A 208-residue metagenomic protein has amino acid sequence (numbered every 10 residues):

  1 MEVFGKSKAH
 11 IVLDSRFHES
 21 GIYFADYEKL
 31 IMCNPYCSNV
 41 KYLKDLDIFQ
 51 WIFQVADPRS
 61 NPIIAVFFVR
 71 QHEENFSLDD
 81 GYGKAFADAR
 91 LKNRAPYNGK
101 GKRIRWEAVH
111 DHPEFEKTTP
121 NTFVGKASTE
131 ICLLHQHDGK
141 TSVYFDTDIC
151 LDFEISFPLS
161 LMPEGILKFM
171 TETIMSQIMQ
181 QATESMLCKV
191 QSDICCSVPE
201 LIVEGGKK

Functional and structural regions predicted by a protein language model:
M1-L78, Y82: Hydrophobic ligand-binding cavity/cleft-lining segments
M32-C37, V124-A127, I149-L151, L159 (+3 more regions): Domain-wide signal for the mature, well-folded portions of proteins, strongly enriched in nucleus-encoded organellar
Y42-L43, G81-F86, H137, I174-T183: Short C-terminal domain-edge/linker segments immediately following a structured domain
V66-G101, C195-K207: Extended interaction regions within the primary functional domain
V69-Q71, L78-G81, L133-H135, T171-Q177: Short, surface-exposed, polar/charged, turn-prone segments marking secondary-structure boundaries
K84-T173: Beta-strand/loop substructures that line and gate deep hydrophobic ligand-binding cavities in soluble
L161-K208: A conserved amphipathic terminal alpha-helix motif
